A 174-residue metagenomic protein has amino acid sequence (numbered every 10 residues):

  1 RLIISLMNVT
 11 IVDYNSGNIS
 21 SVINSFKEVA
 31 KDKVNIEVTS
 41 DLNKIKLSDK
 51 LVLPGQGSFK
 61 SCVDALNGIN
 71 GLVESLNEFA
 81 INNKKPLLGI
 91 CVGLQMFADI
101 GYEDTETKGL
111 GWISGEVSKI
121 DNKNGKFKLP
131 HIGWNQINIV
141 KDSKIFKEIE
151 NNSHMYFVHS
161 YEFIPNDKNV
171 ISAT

Functional and structural regions predicted by a protein language model:
R1-L87, V92, E116-K123, I164-K168: N-terminal beta1-alpha1 cap of cysteine-dependent amidohydrolase-like domains
E28, D99-I100: Active-site catalytic microenvironments for nucleophilic, acid-base chemistry
E74, I100-T174: Pocket-forming structural segment of enzyme catalytic cores
N83-G93, L129-N138: Short secondary-structure transition/capping segments
Q95-F97: Glycine-rich nucleophile elbow surrounding the catalytic serine of serine-hydrolase chemistry
